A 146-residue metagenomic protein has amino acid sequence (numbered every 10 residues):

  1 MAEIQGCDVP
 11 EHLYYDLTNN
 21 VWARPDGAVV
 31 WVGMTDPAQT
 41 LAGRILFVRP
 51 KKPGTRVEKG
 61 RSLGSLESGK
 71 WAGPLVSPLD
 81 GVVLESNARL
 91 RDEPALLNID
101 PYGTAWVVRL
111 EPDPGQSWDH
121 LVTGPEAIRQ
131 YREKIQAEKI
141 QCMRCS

Functional and structural regions predicted by a protein language model:
M1-K59, T104-P114, L121-E126, R132-S146: Acidic, low-complexity mobile loops and tails
D8-P10, A95-N98: Short, P/G- and charge-enriched loop/turn segments at secondary-structure junctions
N20, G54, V76-E85: Generic structural motif
R24, E58, G64-S65, V82-E85: Hydrophobic beta-strand signal
P25-A28, E85-D92: Short, conserved beta-turn/loop elements at beta-strand boundaries and strand-helix junctions
A38, W71, R91-D92: A short acidic/small-residue loop/turn micro-motif
V57-L75, L96-I99, A105-E111: Short hydrophobic beta/alpha edge segments that flank linear recognition/processing sites
A72, S117-W118: Short beta-strands and strand-coil junctions in structured, solvent-facing domains, enriched
